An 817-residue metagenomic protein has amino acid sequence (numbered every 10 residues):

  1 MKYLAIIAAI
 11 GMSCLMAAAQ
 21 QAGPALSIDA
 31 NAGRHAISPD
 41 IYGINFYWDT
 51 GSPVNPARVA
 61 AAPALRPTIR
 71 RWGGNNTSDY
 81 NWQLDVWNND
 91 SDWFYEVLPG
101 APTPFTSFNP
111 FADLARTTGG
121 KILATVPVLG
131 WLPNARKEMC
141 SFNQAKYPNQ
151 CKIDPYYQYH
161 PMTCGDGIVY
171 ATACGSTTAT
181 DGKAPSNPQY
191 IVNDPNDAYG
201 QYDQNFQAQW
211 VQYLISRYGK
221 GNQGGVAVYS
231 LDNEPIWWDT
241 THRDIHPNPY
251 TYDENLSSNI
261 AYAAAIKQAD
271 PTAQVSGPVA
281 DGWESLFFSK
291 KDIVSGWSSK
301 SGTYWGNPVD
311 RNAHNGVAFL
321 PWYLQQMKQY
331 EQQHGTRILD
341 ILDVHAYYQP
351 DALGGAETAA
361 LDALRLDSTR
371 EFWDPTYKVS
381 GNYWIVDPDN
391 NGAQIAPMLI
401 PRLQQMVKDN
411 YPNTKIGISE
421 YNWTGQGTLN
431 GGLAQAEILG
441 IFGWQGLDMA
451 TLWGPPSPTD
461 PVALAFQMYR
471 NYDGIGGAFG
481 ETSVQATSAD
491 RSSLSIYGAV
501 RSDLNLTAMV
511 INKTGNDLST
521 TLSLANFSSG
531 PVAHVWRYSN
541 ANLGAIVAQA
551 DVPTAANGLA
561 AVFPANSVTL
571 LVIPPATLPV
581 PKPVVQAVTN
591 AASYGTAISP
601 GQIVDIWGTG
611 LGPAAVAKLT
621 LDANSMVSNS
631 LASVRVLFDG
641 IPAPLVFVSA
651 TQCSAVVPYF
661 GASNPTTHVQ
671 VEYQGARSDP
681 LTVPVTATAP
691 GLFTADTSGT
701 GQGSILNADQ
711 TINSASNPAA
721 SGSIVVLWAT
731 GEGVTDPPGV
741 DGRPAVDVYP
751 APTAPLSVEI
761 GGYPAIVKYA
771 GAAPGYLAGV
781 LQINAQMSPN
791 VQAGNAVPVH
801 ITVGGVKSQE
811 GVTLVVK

Functional and structural regions predicted by a protein language model:
A5-C14: Bacterial N-terminal signal peptides
S27-F206, S230, P235-T251: N-terminal substrate-binding region of glycoside hydrolase catalytic domains
A36, I41-G43, I69, K121-L123 (+5 more regions): Structural preference for beta-strand elements that scaffold enzyme active sites
D197-Y218, D244, P249-L429, Q435: Noncatalytic carbohydrate-binding groove/subsite architecture in carbohydrate-active enzymes
T428, Q435, L439-T507, S539: Glycan-recognition and catalytic regions of carbohydrate-active enzymes
D490-P531, T569-V572, G731: Carbohydrate-binding surface patches
V552-L578: C-terminal beta-strand-rich structural cap/linker in extracellular carbohydrate-active enzymes
L578-K817: A sequence-level detector for low-complexity, Ser/Thr- and acidic-rich stretches
